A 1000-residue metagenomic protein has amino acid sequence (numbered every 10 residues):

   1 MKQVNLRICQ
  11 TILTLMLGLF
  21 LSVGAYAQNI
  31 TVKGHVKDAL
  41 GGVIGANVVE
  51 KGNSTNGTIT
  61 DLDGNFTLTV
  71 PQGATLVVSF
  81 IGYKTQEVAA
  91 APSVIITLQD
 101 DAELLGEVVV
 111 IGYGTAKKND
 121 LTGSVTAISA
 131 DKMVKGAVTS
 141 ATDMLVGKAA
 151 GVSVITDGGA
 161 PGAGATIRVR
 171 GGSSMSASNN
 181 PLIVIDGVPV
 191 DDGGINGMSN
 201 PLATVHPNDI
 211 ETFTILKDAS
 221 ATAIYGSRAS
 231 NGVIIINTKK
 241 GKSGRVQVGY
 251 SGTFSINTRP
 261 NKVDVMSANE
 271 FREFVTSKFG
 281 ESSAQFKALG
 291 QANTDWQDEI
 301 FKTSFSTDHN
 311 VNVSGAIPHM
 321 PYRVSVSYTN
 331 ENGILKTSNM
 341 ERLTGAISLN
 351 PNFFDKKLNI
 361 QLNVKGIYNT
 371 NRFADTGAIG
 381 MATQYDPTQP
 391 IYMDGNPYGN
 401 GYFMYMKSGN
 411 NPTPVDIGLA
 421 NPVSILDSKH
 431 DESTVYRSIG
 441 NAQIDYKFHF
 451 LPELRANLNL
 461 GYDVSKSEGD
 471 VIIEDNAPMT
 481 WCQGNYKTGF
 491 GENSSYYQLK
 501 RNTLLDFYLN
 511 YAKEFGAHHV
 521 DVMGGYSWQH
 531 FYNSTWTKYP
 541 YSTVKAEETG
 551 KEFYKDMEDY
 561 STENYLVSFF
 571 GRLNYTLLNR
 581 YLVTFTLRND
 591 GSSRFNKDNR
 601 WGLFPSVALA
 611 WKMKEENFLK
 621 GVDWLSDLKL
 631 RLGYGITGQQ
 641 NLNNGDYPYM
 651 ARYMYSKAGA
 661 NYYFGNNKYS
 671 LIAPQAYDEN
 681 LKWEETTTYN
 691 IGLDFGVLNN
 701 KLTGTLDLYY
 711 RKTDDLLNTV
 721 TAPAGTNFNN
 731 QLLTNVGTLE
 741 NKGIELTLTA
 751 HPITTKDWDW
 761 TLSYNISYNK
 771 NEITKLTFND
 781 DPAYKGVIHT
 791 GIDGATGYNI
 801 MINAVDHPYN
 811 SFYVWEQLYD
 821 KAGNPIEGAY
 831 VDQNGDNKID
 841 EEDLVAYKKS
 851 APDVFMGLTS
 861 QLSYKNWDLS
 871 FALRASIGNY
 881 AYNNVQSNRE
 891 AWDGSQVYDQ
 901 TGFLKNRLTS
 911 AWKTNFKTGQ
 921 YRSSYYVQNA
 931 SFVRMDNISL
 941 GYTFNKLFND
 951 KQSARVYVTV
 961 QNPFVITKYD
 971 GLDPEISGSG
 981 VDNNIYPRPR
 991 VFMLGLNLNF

Functional and structural regions predicted by a protein language model:
M1-I367, D375-T376, P414, I439-G440 (+7 more regions): Short, small/polar-rich motifs associated with maturation and membrane association, primarily at protein termini
M133, N180, T276-F279, Q285 (+13 more regions): Extracellular/periplasmic, surface-exposed regions of secreted and cell-surface proteins
A137, A141, H206-D209, Y689 (+3 more regions): Helical mechanochemical/support elements of P-loop NTPase systems and associated helical scaffolds
T142, V146, Q731-E740, D781-F812 (+4 more regions): C-terminal extracellular loops and terminal segments of Gram-negative outer membrane beta-barrel proteins
G187, A804-N810, V814, L818-A822: Extended ligand-binding clefts on enzyme/binding-domain cores
P825, D832-D843: Acidic, glycine-anchored loop motifs typical of Ca2+
G835, L869-R934: C-terminal beta-barrel architecture of Gram-negative outer-membrane proteins
K849-Y882: Glycine-rich, aromatic-lined ligand/substrate-binding cores of catalytic and carbohydrate-binding domains
